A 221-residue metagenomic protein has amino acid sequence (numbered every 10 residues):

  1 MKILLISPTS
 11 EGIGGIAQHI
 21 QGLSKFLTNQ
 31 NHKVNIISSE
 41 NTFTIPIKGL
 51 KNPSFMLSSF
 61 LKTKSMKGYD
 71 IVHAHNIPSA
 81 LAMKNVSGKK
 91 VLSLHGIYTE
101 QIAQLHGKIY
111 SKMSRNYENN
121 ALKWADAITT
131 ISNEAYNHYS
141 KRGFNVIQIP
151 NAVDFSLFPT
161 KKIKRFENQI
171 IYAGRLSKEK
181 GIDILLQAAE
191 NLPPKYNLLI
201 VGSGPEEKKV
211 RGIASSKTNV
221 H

Functional and structural regions predicted by a protein language model:
M1-E40, K67, E190: N-terminal subdomain of nucleotide-sugar transferases
I3, I71-H73, V86-A103, T129 (+1 more regions): Active-site proximal beta-strand in glycosyltransferases
I37-K64, A103-Y110: A short, charged, and often flexible helix/loop element on the N-terminal side of the glycosyltransferase catalytic
S59, A74-S79, L94: Short His-centered aromatic/hydrophobic patch
I109-I128: Membrane-proximal helix-turn-helix segments that form the acceptor-binding/catalytic region of lipid-linked
T129, K164-N191, L199: Conserved donor-binding/catalytic core segment of Leloir-type glycosyltransferases
E134, A152: Carbohydrate-associated surface elements
K208-H221: Nucleotide-activated donor-binding/catalytic signature segment of Leloir-type glycosyltransferases, i.e., the conserved
